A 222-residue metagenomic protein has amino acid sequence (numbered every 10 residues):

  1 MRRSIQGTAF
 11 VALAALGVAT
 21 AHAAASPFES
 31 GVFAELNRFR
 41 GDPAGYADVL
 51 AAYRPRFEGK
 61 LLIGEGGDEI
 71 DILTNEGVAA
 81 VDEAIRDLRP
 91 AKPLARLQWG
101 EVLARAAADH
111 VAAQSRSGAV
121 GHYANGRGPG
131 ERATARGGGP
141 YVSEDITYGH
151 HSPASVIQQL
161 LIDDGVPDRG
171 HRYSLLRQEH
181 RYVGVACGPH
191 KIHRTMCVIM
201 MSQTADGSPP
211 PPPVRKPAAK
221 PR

Functional and structural regions predicted by a protein language model:
M1-F10: Bacterial N-terminal signal peptides that target proteins for export
F10-A14, V18: Hydrophobic helical h-region of N-terminal Sec-dependent signal peptides in bacterial secretory/periplasmic proteins
A19-A23: Sec/Tat signal peptide C-region and signal peptidase I cleavage site
A24-P27, G188, P213: Iron-associated oxidoreductase/ferritin-like identity signal
A24-R136, R172, Q178-R181: Short, well-ordered surface patches within globular domains
A34, C197, S202, R215-A218: Intrinsically disordered, low-complexity segments enriched in small/polar and acidic residues
G100-D206: A well-ordered secondary-structure block
S208-R222: Compositionally biased, proline/threonine/alanine/serine-rich low-complexity intrinsically disordered stretches
